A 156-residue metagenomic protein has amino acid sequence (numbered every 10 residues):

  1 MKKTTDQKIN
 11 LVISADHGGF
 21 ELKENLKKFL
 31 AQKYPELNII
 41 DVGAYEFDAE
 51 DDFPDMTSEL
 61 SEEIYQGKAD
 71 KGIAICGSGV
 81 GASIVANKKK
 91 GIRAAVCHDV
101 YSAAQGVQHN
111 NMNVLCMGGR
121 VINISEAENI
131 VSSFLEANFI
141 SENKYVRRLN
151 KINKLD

Functional and structural regions predicted by a protein language model:
M1-N10, K33: SAM-dependent methyltransferases
D6-E21, V100-D156: C-terminal binding/interaction regions
N10-L11, A69-G72, G91-R93: Short active-site oxyanion
E21-Q32: Short, solvent-exposed amphipathic alpha-helices that sit in or adjacent to ligand/effector-binding or catalytic
K23-E24, S83-V85, E126-A127: Short glycine-/acidic-enriched loop or helix-start segments at secondary-structure transitions that form or flank
L37-A49: A short beta-strand-loop structural module common to alpha/beta enzyme folds
P54-A74: Short, structured active-site "lid" loops
A74-R120: Mid-chain, well-packed structural core segment of small domains
